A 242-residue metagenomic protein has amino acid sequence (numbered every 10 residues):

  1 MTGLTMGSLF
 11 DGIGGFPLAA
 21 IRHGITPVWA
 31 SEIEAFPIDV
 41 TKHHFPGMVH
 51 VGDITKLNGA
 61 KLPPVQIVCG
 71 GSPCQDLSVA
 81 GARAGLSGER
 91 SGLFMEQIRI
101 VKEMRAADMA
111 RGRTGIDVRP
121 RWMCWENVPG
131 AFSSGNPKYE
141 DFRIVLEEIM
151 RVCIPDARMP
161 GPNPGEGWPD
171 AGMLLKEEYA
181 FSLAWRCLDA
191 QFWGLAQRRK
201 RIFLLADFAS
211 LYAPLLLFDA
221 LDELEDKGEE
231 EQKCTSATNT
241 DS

Functional and structural regions predicted by a protein language model:
T2-M6: Extreme N-terminal starter segment of soluble prokaryotic enzymes
S8-G14: Class I SAM-dependent methyltransferase "Motif I" SAM/SAH-binding loop
G15, A19-T26, H44: A short, Lys/Arg-enriched amphipathic alpha-helix followed by its capping loop at the start of a domain
A30-S31: The conserved SAM/SAH-binding core of class I Rossmann-like methyltransferase domains, concentrating on the hydrophobic
E34-A35: Conserved SAM/SAH-binding beta-strand->alpha-helix loop
D39-V49: Short, conserved SAM-binding/catalytic segment of Class I S-adenosyl-L-methionine-dependent methyltransferases
L57-V65, L77-S242: Class I S-adenosyl-L-methionine
V65-G71: Short SAM/SAH-binding signature in class I
